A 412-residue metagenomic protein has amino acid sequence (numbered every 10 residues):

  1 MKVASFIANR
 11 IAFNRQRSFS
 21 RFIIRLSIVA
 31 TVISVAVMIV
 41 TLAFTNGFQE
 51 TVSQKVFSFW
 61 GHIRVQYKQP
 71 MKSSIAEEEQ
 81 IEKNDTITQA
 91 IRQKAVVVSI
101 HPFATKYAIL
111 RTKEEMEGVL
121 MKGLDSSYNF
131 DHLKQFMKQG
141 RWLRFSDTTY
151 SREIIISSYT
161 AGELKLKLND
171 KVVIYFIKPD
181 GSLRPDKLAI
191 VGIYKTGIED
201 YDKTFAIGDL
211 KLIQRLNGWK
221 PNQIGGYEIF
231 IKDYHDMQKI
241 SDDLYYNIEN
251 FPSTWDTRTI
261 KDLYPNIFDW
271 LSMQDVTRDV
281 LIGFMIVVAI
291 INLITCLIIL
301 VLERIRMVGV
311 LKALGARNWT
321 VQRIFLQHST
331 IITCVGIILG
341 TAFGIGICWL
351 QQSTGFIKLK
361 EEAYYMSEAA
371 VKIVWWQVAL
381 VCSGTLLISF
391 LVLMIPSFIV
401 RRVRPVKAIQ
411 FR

Functional and structural regions predicted by a protein language model:
M1-N9, F130-D131, R258-I260, L350-Y364: Peri-membrane helix termini and adjoining interfacial loops of integral membrane proteins
N14-R25, D233-I291, L300-L302: Peri-transmembrane interface segments
S20-N46, S272-M307, T330-L339, L387-L391: Hydrophobic alpha-helical transmembrane segments of multi-pass inner-membrane transport and secretion
Q49-K83: Membrane-interface junction motifs in transport/secretion proteins
Q80-P221: A structural signal for hydrophobic secondary-structure junctions, strongest on transmembrane helix-loop-helix units
I298, I305-Q351: Transmembrane alpha-helical interface segments in multi-pass membrane proteins
I338-V381, M394-F398, R402: Short helix-loop junctions at transmembrane helix boundaries
F398-R412: Short cytosolic juxtamembrane segments of multi-pass membrane proteins
